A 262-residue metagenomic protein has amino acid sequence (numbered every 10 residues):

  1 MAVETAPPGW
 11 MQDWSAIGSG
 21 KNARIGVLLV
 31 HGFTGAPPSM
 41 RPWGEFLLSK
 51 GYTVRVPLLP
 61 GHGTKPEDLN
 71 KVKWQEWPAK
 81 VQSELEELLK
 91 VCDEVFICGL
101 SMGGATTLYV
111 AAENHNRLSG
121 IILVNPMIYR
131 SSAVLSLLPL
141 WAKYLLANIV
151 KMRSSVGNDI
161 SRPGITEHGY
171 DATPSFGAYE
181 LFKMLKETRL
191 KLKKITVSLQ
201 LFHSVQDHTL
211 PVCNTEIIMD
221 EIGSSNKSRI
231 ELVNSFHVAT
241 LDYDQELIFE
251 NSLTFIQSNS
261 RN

Functional and structural regions predicted by a protein language model:
A6-K65: Short, surface-exposed "cap/lid" segments of acyl-processing enzymes
G99-G103, T107: Gly/Ala-rich beta-loop-alpha elbow adjacent to hydrolase catalytic centers
I122-S132: Active-site nucleophile loop of the alpha/beta-hydrolase fold
P174-K191: Active-site nucleophile elbow and catalytic-triad environment of alpha/beta-hydrolase enzymes
I195, L201-H203, D207: Short beta-strand/loop motif that positions the catalytic acidic residue of the alpha/beta-hydrolase fold
H208-N214: Conserved alpha/beta-hydrolase "acid-adjacent" motif
E216, D220-V238: Catalytic histidine neighborhood in serine/cysteine hydrolases with alpha/beta-hydrolase-type architecture
V233-N262: Catalytic active-site module of serine/aspartate enzymes centered on a nucleophile-bearing elbow/loop
